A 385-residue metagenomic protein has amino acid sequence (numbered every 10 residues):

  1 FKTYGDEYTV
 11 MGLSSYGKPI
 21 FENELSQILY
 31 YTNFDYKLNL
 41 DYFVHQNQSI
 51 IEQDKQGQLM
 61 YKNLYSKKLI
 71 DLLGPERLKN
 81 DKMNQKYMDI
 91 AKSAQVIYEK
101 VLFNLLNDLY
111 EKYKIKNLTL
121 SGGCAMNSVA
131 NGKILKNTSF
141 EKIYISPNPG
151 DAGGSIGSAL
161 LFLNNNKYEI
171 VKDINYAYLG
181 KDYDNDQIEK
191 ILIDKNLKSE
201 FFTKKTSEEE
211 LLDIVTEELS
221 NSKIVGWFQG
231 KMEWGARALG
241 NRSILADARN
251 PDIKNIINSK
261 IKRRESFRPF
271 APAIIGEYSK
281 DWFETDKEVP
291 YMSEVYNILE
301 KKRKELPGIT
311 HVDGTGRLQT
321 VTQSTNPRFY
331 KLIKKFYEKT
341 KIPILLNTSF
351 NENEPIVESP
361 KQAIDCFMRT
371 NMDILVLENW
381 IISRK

Functional and structural regions predicted by a protein language model:
F1-I70, P75-M83, N107, E111-K112 (+3 more regions): Flexible beta->alpha loop and helix N-cap segments adjacent to enzyme active/binding sites
R77-K100: Helix-hairpin-helix/helix-loop-helix acidic hairpins
K92-L118: Phosphate/ATP-binding catalytic cores across multiple sugar-kinase/actin-like superfamilies, primarily ASKHA
